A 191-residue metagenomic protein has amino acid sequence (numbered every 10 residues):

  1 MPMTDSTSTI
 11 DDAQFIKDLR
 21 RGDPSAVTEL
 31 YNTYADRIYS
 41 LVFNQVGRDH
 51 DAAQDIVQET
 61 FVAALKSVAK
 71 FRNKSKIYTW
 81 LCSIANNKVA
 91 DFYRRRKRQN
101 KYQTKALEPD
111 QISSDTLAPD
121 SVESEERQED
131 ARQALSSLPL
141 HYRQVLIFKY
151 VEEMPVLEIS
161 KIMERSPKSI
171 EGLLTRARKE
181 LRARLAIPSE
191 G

Functional and structural regions predicted by a protein language model:
M1-R37, L157, K179: N-terminal module of bacterial RNA polymerase sigma factors
M1-T9, R48, S124, D130 (+2 more regions): C-terminal edge and immediately downstream basic/flexible tail or linker adjoining helix-turn-helix-like DNA-binding
M3-S6, R21-E29, S40-E59, P167 (+1 more regions): Short, charged helix-capping/linker segments at alpha-helix termini
S8-T9, D91, Q99-Q128, P155: Internal acidic/polar
L19, I38, V42, A53-A64 (+4 more regions): Short, small-hydrophobic-rich alpha-helical interface motif
R20-R21, V46-R48, Q58-K76, R96-K97: Sigma70-family region 2
K66-N73, S83-T104, S124: Arg/Lys-rich amphipathic alpha helix in sigma70-family domain 2
A90, A131, Y142, V151 (+1 more regions): DNA-recognition helix of helix-turn-helix
